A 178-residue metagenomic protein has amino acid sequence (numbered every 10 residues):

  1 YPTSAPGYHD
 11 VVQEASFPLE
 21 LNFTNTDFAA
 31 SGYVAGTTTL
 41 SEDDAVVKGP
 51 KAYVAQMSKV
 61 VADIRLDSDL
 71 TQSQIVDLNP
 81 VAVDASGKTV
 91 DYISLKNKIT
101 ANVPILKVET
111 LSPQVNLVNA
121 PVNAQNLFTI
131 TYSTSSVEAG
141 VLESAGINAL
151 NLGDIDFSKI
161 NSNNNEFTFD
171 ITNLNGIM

Functional and structural regions predicted by a protein language model:
Y1-M178: Interfacial loop/beta elements and low-complexity acidic/Ser/Thr-rich segments of macromolecular assembly/processing
